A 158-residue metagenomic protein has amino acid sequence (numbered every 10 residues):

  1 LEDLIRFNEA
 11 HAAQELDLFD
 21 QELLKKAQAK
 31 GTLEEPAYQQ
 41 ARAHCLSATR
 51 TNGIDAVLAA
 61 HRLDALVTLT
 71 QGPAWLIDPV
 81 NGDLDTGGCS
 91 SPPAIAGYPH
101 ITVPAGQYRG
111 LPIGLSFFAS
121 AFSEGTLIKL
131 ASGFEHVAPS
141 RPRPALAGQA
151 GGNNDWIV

Functional and structural regions predicted by a protein language model:
L1-N52, P104-P112: Short helix-loop capping/hinge segments that flank enzyme active sites or metal/cofactor-binding pockets
N8, T49, G53, V57-R62 (+2 more regions): Sec/Tat-exported extracytoplasmic proteins
Q39-Q40, H61, T70-S91: Short, surface-exposed loop/helix-turn segments at secondary-structure junctions that function as lids/hinges flanking
T49, G53, H61, L84 (+2 more regions): Generic recognition of stable, solvent-exposed alpha-helical segments in well-folded globular domains
G53-A56, V80-P104: Small-aliphatic-rich amphipathic alpha-helix that forms the alpha element of a beta-alpha
I95-V158: Structural helix-boundary/capping segments
